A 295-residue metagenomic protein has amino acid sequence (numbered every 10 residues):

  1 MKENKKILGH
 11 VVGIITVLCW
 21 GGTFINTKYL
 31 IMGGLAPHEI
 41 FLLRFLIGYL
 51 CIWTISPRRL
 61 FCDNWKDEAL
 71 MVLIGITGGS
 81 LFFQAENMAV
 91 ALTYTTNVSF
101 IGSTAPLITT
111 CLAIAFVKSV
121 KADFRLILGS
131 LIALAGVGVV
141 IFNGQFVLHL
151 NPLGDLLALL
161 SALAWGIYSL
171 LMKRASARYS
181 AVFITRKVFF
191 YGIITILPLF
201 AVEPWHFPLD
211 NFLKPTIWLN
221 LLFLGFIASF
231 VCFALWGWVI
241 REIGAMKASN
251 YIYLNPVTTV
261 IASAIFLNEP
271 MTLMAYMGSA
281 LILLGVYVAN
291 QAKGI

Functional and structural regions predicted by a protein language model:
M1-E39, I76, L148-A177, I194-P198: Glycine-/small-residue-enriched transmembrane alpha-helix faces in small-molecule transporters and effluxers
V11-G13, I40-L43, G79, F83 (+3 more regions): Helix-helix packing/entry segments at the starts of transmembrane helices
C19, T23-F24, W53-G102, G138-V139 (+1 more regions): Specific transmembrane alpha-helical segments of multi-pass solute transporters/efflux pumps, especially DMT/EamA
G21, I25, G75-S80, Q84 (+7 more regions): Hydrophobic/small/kink-forming positions within alpha-helical transmembrane segments of polytopic membrane proteins
G22, N26-Y29, I47-N64, A115 (+4 more regions): Membrane-interface helix-cap regions at the ends of transmembrane helices in multi-pass membrane proteins
L30, I40, A89, A115-K118 (+7 more regions): Hydrophobic/aromatic residues within transmembrane alpha-helices of multi-pass small-molecule transporters
G34-I47, M88-P106, N151-A164, T216-F226: Structural signature of hydrophobic alpha-helical transmembrane segments
I52, P106, C111-L112, A122-N143 (+2 more regions): Hydrophobic transmembrane alpha-helices of multi-pass small-molecule transport proteins
